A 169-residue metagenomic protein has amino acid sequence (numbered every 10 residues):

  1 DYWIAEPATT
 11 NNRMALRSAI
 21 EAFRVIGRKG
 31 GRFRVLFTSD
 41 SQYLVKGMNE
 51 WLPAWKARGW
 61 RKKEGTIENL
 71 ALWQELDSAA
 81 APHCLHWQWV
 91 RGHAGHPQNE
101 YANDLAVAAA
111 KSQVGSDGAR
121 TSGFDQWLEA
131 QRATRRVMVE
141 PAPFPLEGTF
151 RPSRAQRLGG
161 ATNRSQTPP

Functional and structural regions predicted by a protein language model:
D1-K29, R132, E140-A155, G160-P169: RNase H-like nuclease fold core
M14, A102-A109: Stable alpha-helical structural segments in soluble proteins, enriched in small hydrophobic residues
A19-Y101, Q126-W127: RNase H catalytic domain
W55-R58, A106-A110: Short, low-complexity, polar/charged sequence segments that are solvent-exposed and flexible
T66, V107-S122: Acidic, His- and aromatic-enriched active-site or binding-groove loops in soluble protein domains that engage sugars
P82, A108-G115, A130, T134: A structural signal for alpha-helix termini and helix-coil/disorder junctions
G118-L146: Extended substrate/cofactor- or partner-recognition/assembly subdomains adjacent to catalytic sites in enzymes
